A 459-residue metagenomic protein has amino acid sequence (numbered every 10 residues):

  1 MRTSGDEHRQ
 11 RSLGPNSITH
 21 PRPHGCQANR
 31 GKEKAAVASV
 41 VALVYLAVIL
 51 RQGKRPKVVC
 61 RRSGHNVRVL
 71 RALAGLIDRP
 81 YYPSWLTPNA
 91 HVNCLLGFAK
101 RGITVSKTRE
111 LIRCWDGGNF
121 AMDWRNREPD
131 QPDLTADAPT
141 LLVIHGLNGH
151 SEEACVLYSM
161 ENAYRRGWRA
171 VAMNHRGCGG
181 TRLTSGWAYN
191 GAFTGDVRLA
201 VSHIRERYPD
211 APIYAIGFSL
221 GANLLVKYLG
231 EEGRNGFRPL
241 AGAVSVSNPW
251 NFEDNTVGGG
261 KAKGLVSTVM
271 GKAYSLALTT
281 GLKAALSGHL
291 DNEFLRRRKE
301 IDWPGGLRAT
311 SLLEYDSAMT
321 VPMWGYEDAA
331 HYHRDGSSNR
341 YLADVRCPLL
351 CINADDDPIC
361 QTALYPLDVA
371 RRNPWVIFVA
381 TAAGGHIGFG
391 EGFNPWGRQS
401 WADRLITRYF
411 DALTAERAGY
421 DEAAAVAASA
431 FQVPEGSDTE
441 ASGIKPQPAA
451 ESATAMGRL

Functional and structural regions predicted by a protein language model:
H20-R22, A42-L73, E206-W324: Alpha/beta-hydrolase-fold enzymes
L86-A136, W396: N-terminal cap/lid segment of alpha/beta-hydrolase-fold proteins
D137-G146: Short beta-strand element of the alpha/beta-hydrolase
G149-E161, T362-A363: The serine-hydrolase catalytic nucleophile loop
E152, M160-T184: Conserved alpha/beta-hydrolase
N162, C178-Y214: Catalytic nucleophile-loop/oxyanion-hole region of alpha/beta-hydrolase and closely related hydrolase-like folds
V345, C351-N353, D357: Short beta-strand/loop motif that positions the catalytic acidic residue of the alpha/beta-hydrolase fold
G384, G388-L459: Catalytic active-site module of serine/aspartate enzymes centered on a nucleophile-bearing elbow/loop
